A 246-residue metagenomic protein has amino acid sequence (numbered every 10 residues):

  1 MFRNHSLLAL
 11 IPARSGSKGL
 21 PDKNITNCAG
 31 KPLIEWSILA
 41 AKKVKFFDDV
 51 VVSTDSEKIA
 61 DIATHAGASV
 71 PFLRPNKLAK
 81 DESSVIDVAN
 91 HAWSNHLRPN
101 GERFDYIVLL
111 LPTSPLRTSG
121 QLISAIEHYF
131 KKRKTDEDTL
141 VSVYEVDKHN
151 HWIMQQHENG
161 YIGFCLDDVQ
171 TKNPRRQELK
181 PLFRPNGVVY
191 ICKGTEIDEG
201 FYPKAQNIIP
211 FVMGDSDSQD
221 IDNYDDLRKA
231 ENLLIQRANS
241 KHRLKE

Functional and structural regions predicted by a protein language model:
F2, P181-E246: Conserved alpha/beta core of the MobA/IspD/sugar-nucleotide pyrophosphorylase nucleotidyltransferase superfamily
R3-S53: N-terminal glycine-rich phosphate-binding loop and ensuing alpha1 helix
S6-L7, F47, A68, F104 (+1 more regions): Local beta-strand N-terminus motif with an aromatic residue
F47-V51, D138, S216-S218: Short active-site oxyanion
D55-I59, E196: Short, polar loop motifs at secondary-structure junctions
K58-V108, R117, I123-E127, Q170: Short phosphate-binding loop-to-helix
D87, P115-N207, V212: Conserved core of the sugar-phosphate nucleotidyltransferase
